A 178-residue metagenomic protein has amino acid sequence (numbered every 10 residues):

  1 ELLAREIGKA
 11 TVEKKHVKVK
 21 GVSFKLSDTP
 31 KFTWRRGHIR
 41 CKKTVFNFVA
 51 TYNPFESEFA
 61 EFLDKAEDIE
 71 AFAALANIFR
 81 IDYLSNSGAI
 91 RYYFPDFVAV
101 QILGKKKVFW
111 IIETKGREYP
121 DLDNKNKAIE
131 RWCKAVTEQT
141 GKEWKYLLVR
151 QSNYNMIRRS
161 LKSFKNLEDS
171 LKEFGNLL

Functional and structural regions predicted by a protein language model:
E1-Y93, V100-V108, T114-L178: Intrinsically disordered, low-complexity, repeat-rich regions that form long N- or C-terminal tails or large
